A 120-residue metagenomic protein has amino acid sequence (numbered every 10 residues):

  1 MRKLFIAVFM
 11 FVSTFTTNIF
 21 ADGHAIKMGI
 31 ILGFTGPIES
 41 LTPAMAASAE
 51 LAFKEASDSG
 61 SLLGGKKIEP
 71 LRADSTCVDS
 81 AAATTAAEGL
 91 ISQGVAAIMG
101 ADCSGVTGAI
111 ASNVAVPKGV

Functional and structural regions predicted by a protein language model:
L4-S13: Sec-dependent N-terminal signal peptides
F15-A21: Sec/Tat signal peptide C-region and signal peptidase I cleavage site
A25-G33, I68-R72: Short, well-ordered beta-strand elements
G29-E50: N-terminal targeting signals for Sec/Tat export/insertion, comprising classic cleavable signal peptides
S40-A47, S59-V120: Beta-alpha junction/loop-to-helix N-cap segments that form part of ligand/metal-binding clefts
